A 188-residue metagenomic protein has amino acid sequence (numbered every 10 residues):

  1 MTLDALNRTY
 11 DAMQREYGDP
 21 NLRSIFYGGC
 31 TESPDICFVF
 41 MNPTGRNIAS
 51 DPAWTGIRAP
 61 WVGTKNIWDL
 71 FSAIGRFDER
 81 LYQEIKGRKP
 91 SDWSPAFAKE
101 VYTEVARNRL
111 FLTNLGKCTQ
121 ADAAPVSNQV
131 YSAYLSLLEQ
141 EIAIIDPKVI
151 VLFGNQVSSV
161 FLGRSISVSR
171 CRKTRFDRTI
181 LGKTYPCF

Functional and structural regions predicted by a protein language model:
T2-V149, F153-C171, K183-P186: A polyanion-binding, active-site-adjacent surface
C171-T179: Short glycine-rich, acidic/polar surface loops and turns
